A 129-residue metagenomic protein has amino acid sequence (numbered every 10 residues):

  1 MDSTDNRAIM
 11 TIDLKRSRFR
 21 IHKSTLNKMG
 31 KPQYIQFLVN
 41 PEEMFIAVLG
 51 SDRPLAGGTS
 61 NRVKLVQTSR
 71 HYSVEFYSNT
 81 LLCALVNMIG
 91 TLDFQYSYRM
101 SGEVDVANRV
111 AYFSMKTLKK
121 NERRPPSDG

Functional and structural regions predicted by a protein language model:
M1-D2, N6, E42-G129: Mature exported/compartmentalized surface modules and terminal targeting/interaction regions
T4-S17: Extended, structured, electrostatic nucleic-acid-contact surfaces
D5-R7, I21, P32-Y34: Short beta-strand-initiation
I9-T11, Y34-L38, S101-E103: Short, surface-exposed charged micro-motifs
R18, Y34, V110: Beta-strand-rich binding-surface signature of beta-sandwich/beta-barrel folds used to engage anionic ligands
R18-G30, S78-V86: Short beta-strand-centered segments at strand-helix junctions
N27-F45, G50-S51: Acidic (E/D-rich), amphipathic helical modules within compact regulatory domains
